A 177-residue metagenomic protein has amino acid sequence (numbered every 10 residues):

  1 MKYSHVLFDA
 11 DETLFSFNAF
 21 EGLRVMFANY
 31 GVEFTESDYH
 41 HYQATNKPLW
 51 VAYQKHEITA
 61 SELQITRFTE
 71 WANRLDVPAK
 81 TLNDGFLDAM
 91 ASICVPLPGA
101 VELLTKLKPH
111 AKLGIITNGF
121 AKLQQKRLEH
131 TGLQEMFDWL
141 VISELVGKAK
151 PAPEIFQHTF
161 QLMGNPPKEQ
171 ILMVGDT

Functional and structural regions predicted by a protein language model:
M1-A44, R74: Active-site neighborhood of HAD-like aspartate-dependent phosphohydrolases
F20-R24, S61-T69, A121: An amphipathic alpha-helix signature
A28-Y30, V101-G114, G119-E144, M163: Substrate-recognition/cap helix-loop segment adjacent to the acidic, metal-dependent catalytic center of Asp-based
P48-G85: A metal-dependent, Asp-based hydrolase signature
E62-I65, K80-I115: Short, acidic loop-to-helix structural element flanking the phosphoryl-transfer center in phosphate-processing enzymes
P151-T177: Conserved Lys-Pro-Asp/Glu-containing loop-to-beta segment of HAD-superfamily phosphomonoesterases, centered on
